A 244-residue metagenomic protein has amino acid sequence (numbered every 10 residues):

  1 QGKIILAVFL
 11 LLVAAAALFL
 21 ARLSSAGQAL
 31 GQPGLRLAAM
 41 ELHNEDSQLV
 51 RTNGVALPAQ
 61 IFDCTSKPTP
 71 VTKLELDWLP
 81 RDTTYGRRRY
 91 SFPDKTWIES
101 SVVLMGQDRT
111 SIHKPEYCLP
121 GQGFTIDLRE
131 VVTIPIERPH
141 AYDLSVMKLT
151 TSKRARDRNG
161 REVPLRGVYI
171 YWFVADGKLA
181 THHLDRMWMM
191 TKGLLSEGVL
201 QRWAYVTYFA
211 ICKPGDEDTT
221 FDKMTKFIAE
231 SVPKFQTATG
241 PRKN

Functional and structural regions predicted by a protein language model:
G2-K3, L11-A21, T133-N244: A short, solvent-exposed beta-edge/loop patch
K3, Q28, L35, Q122-F124: Intrinsically disordered, low-complexity regions
S25-V50: Alpha-helical transmembrane signal-anchor/signal-peptide segments
S47-Q48, T65-S196: Short, solvent-exposed recognition patches
L49, A56-L57, D82, G198 (+1 more regions): Generic detector of ordered secondary-structure context
T52-P70: Amphipathic alpha-helical segments
F62, T96, R202-A204: A generic secondary-structure signal marking the coil-to-beta-strand transition
